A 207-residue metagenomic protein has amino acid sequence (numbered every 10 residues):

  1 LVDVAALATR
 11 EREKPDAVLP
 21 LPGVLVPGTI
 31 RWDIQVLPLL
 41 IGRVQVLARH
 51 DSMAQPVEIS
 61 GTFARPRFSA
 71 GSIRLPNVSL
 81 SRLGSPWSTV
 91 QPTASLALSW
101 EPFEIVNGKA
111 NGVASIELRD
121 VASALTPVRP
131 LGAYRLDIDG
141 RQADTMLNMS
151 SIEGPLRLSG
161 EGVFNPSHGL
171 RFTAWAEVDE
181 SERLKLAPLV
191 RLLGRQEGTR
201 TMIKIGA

Functional and structural regions predicted by a protein language model:
L1-T89, S99: N-terminal beta-strand/beta-hairpin edge segment
V2, P15, I41-L47, R67-I73 (+3 more regions): Short, well-ordered strand-loop elements centered on a beta-strand within folded domains, enriched for acidic residues
A5, R129-A207: Extended terminal
A8, L21, D120-A122, E153 (+1 more regions): Transmembrane beta-strands of outer-membrane beta-barrel pores
E11-E13, G28, G42, S69 (+7 more regions): Residues at beta-strand starts and edge strands
P22-R31, D51-E58, G84-W100, V128-R135 (+2 more regions): Amphipathic hydrophobic-ligand
D33-L37, T62, E101, D139 (+1 more regions): Short beta-strand micro-motifs enriched in acidic
R74-I138, T145, G154-L156: Soluble extracytoplasmic domains of inner/organellar membrane proteins
